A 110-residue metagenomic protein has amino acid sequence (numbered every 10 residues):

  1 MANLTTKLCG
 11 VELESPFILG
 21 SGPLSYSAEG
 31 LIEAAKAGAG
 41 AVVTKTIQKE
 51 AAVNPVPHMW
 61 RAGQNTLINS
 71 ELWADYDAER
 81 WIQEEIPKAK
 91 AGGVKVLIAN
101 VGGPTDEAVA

Functional and structural regions predicted by a protein language model:
A2-C9, L13, I18-P23, A28-A110: Active-site entrance/lid segments in N-terminal catalytic domains of soluble metabolic enzymes
